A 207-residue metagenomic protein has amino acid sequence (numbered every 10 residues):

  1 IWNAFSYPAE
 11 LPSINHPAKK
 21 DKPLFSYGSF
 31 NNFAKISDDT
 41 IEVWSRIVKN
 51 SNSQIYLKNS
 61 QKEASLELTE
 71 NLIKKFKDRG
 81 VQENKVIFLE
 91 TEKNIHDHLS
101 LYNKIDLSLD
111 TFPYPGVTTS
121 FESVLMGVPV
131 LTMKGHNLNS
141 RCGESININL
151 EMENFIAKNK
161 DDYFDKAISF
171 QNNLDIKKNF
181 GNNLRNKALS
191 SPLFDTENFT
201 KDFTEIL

Functional and structural regions predicted by a protein language model:
W2-N94: Conserved catalytic-core segment of nucleotide-activated headgroup transferases in glycan assembly
Y27-S29, Y56-L57, F88, S108-D110 (+2 more regions): Structured core elements
N31-F33, K49, S53, L57-E63 (+2 more regions): C-terminal amphipathic helix plus adjacent low-complexity, charged tail appended to glycosyltransferase catalytic
D39-T40, L68, L101, G143 (+1 more regions): Residues at alpha-helix caps and immediate loop-helix transition turns in enzyme cores, especially N- and C-cap
N94-H98, T119: Short acidic active-site motifs
Y102, T111-T196: Catalytic binding pocket for nucleotide-activated donors in carbohydrate/polymer assembly enzymes
I105: An anion/phosphate-binding loop that grips the pyrophosphate of nucleotide cofactors and donors
